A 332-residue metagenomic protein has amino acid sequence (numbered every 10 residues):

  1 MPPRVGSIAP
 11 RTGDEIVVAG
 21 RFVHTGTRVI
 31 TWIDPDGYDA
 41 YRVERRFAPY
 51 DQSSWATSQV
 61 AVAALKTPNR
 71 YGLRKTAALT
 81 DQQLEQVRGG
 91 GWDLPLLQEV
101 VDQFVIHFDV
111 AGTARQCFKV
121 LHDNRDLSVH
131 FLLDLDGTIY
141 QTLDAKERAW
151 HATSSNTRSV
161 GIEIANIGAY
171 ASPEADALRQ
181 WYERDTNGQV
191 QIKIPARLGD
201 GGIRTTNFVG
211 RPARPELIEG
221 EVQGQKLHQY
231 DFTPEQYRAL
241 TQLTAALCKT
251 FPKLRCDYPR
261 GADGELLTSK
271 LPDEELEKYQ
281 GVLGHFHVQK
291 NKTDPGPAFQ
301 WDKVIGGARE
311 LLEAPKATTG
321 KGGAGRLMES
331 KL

Functional and structural regions predicted by a protein language model:
M1-A64, E174-L332: Basic/polar, cationic surfaces and motifs that engage anionic cell-wall and phosphate/carboxylate ligands
L65-Y71: N-terminal, Lys/Arg-enriched amphipathic/low-complexity engagement segments that precede the first folded domain
G72-H228, E235-K249: Active-site-adjacent loop/helix surface patches within enzyme catalytic domains that shape the substrate-binding cleft
